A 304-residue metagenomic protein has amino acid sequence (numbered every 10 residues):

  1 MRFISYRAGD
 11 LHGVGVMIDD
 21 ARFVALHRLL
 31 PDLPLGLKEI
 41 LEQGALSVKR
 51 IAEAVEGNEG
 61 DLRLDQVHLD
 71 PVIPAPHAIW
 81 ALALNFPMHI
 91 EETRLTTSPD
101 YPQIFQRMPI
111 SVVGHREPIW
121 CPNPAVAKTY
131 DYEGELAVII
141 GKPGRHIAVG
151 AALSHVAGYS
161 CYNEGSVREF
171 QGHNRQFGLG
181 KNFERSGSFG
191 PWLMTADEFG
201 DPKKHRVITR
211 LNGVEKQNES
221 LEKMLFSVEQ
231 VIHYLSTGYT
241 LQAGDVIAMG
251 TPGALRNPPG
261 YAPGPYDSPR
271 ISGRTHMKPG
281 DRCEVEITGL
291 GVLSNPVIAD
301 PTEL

Functional and structural regions predicted by a protein language model:
M1-Q103, E284-E286, P301-L304: N-terminal non-catalytic cap/leader segment that marks the start of a structured domain
I4, L69-P71, E92-L95, W120-Y130 (+4 more regions): A generic local secondary-structure boundary/capping motif
R7-G9, E117-V126, G134-L136, I140-P143 (+2 more regions): Hydrophobic beta-sheet segments that form the core/acyl-binding groove of ACP/CoA-dependent acyl-chain-processing
G9-D10, K49-R50, R168-L304: Catalytic-pocket segment enriched in acidic/His residues
D100-I119: A gly/proline- and charged-residue-enriched helix-loop-helix capping module
R107-P109, N123, Y132-K142, S160-G165 (+4 more regions): Short, structured patches in soluble enzyme cores that scaffold and shape functional sites
I140, I147-Y162: RNA pseudouridine synthases
